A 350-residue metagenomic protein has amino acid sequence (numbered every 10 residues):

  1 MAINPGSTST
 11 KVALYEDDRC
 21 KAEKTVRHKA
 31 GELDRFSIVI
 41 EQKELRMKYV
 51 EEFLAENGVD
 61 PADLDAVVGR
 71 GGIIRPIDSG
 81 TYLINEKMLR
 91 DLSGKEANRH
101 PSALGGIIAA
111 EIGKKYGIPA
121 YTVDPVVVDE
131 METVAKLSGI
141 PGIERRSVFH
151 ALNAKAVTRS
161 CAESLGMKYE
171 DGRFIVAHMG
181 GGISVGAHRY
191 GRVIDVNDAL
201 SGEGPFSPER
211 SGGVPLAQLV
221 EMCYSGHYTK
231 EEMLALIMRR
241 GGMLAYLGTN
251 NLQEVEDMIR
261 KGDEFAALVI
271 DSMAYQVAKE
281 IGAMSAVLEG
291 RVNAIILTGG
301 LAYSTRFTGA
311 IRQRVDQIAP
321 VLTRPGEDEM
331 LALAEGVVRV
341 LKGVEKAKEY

Functional and structural regions predicted by a protein language model:
A2-E41: Short glycine-rich, Thr/Ser-proximal phosphate-binding strand/loop in the N-terminal lobe of ATP-dependent enzymes
V26-V68: Conserved active-site "lid/cap" helical segment
E52-D65, S164-K168, I281-N293: Phosphate/pyrophosphate-binding loops at sites that engage ATP/ADP/AMP, CoA/4′-phosphopantetheine, polyphosphate
L54-P101, P119, V127-G139: Short beta-strand-loop/turn "lid" adjacent to the catalytic site in phosphate-handling enzymes
A103-A110, T122, L137-R173, G181-G182 (+2 more regions): Glycine-rich phosphate-binding loop plus the immediately following alpha-helix
A235-G290: Adenine-nucleotide phosphate-binding core of ATP-dependent small-molecule kinases
V292-I311: Glycine-rich phosphate-binding loops at beta-strand->alpha-helix junctions
A302-Y303, G309, L322-Y350: Glycine-rich phosphate-binding/hydrolytic loop that grips phosphoryl groups
